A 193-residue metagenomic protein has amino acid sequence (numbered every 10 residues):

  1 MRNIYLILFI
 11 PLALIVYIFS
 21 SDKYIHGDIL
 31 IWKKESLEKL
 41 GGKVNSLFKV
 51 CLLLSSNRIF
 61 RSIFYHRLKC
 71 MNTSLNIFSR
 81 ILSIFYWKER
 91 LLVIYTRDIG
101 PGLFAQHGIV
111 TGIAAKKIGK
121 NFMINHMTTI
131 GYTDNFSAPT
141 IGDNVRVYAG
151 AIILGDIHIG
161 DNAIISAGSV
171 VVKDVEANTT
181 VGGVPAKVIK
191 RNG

Functional and structural regions predicted by a protein language model:
M1-E89: Terminal amphipathic alpha-helical/low-complexity segments used for targeting or macromolecular assembly
Y86-I189: Structural signal for interior beta-strand "rungs" in well-ordered beta-sheet cores of soluble enzyme domains
